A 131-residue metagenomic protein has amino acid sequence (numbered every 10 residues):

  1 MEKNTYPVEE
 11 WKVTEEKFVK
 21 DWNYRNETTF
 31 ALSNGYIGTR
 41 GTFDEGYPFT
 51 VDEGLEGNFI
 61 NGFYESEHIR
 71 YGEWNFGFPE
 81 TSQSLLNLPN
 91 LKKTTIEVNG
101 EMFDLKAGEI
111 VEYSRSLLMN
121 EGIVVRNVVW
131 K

Functional and structural regions predicted by a protein language model:
E2-K131: Beta-sandwich/jelly-roll carbohydrate-recognition scaffolds of carbohydrate-active enzymes
